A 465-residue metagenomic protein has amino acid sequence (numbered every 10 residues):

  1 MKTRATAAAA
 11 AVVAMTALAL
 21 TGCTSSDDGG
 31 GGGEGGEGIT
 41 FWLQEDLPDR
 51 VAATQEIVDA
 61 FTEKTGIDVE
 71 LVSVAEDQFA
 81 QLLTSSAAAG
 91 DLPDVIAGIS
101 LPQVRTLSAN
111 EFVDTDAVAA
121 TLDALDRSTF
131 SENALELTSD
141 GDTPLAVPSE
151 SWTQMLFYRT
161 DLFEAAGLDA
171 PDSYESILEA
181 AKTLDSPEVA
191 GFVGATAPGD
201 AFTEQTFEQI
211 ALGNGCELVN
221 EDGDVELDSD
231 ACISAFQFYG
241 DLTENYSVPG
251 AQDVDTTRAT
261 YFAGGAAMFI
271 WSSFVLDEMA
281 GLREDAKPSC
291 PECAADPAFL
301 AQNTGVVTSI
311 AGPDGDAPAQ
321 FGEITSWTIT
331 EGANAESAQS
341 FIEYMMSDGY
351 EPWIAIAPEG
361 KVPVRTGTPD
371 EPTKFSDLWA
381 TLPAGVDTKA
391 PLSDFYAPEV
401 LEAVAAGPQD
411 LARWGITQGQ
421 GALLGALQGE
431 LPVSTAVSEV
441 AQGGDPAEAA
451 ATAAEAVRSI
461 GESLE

Functional and structural regions predicted by a protein language model:
M1-T40, E63, E448-A451, E455-E465: Short, low-complexity disordered leader/linker segments with a strong preference for bacterial N-terminal type II
G33-E56, E76, G419-G425: Extracytoplasmic "Venus flytrap"
G35-D46, I67-V72, D94-V95, L145 (+1 more regions): Short, well-ordered beta-strand elements
A60-F130, D161-D172, A267-M268, R283-K287 (+1 more regions): Extracytoplasmic "Venus flytrap"/periplasmic binding protein-like
L101-T153, L178, T203-T206, A295-I310: Hinge/lid segment of periplasmic solute-binding proteins
G141-S149, E175-V225, A231-S234, R258-A259 (+1 more regions): Extracytoplasmic/periplasmic solute-binding protein
A181-T183, D222-G250, A295, F299-S309: Glycine-centered hinge/linker elements that transmit conformational signals in sensory and ligand-binding systems
M279-A280, D296-A298, P313-L431: C-terminal lobe and pocket-closing loops of periplasmic/extracytoplasmic Venus-flytrap solute-binding proteins
